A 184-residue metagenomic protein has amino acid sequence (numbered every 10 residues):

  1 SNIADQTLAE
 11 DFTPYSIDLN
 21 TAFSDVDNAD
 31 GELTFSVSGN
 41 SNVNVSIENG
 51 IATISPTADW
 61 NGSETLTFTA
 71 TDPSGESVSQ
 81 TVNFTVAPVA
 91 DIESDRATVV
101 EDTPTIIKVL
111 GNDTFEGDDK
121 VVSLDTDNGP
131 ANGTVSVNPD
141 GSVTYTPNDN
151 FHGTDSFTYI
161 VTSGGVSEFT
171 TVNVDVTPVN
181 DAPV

Functional and structural regions predicted by a protein language model:
S1, P56-A58, P130, P147 (+1 more regions): Proline-centered helix-kink/hinge sites
S1-T21, I47, T69, S74-G117 (+2 more regions): Extracellular interdomain linkers/hinges and stalk-like, low-complexity segments in secreted or single-pass
A4, V43-N44, W60, D95 (+1 more regions): Residue-level detector of beta-strand structural context in well-folded domains
L8-A9, A97-V99, G129, V137 (+1 more regions): Hydrophobic beta-strand core residues of beta-sandwich domains
A9, I51-S63, A70, V143-G153: Extracellular/luminal low-complexity segments enriched in Ser/Thr/Pro
S16-I17, T21-S55, Q80-V86, T103-T146 (+1 more regions): Surface-exposed or secretory-pathway low-complexity segments enriched in glycine-proline and Ser/Thr/acidic residues
S41, E64-L66, E93, A131: Residue-level marker for the onset of beta-strands and adjacent loop->beta junctions in well-ordered domains
